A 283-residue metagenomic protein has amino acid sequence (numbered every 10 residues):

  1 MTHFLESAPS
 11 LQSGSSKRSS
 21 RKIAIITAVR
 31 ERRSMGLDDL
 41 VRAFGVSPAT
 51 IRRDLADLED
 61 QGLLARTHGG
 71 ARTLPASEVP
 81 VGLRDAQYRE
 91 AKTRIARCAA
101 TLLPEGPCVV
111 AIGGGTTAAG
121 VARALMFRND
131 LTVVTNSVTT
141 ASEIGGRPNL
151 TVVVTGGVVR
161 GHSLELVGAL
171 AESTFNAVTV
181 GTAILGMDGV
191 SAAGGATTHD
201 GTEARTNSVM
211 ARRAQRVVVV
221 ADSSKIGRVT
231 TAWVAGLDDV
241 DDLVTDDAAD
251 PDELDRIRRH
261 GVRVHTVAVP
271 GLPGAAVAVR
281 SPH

Functional and structural regions predicted by a protein language model:
T2-A111, G115-T116, A122-D130, G145-N149: HTH-adjacent hinge/linker in prokaryotic transcriptional regulators
T2-L40, G45, D60, V138-H283: Conserved phosphate- and dinucleotide-binding cores of soluble alpha/beta proteins, encompassing both enzyme active
I112-G113, T135, T245: Short beta-strand scaffold positions
T116, V133-V138: Catalytic nucleophile loop
